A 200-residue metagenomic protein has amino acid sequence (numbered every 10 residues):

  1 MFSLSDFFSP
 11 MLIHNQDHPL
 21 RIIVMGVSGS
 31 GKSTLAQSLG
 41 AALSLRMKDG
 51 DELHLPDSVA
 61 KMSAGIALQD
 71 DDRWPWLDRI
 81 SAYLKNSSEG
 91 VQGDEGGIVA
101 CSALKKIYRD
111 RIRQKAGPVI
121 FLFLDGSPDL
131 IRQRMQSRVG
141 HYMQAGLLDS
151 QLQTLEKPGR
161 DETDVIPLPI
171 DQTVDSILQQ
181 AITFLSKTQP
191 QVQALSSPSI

Functional and structural regions predicted by a protein language model:
M1-L20: Extreme N-terminal, non-catalytic leader segments that precede Walker-type/kinase nucleotide-binding cores
V24: Hydrophobic anchor at the beta1->P-loop junction of P-loop NTPases
V27: P-loop (Walker A) phosphate-binding loop of NTP-binding proteins
K32: Conserved lysine of the Walker
Q37-A82: Conserved substrate/cofactor phosphate-moiety recognition/catalytic segment in nucleotide-dependent phosphotransferases
D71-P118, L124: Glycine-rich phosphate-binding loop used to anchor ATP phosphates in small-molecule kinases, encompassing both
K115-M135, L168: Conserved phosphate-donor/acceptor-positioning beta-strand/loop module used by diverse small-molecule
S137-Q180: Small-molecule kinase domains that catalyze NTP-dependent phosphoryl transfer to phosphate-bearing small molecules
